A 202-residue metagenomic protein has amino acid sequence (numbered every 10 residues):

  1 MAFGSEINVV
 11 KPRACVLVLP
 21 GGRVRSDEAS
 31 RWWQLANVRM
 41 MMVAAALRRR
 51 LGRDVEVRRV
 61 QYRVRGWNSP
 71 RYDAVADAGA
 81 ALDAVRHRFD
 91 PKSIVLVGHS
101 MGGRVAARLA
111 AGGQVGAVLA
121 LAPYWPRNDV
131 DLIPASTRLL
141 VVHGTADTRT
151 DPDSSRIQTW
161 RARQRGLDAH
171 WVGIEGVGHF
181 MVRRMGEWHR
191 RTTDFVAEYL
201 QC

Functional and structural regions predicted by a protein language model:
M1-G52: Short, surface-exposed "cap/lid" segments of acyl-processing enzymes
G22, A120-R127: Active-site nucleophile loop of the alpha/beta-hydrolase fold
N68-R88: Alpha/beta-hydrolase active-site loop
V97-G102, A106: Gly/Ala-rich beta-loop-alpha elbow adjacent to hydrolase catalytic centers
A135, L140-D147: Short beta-strand/loop motif that positions the catalytic acidic residue of the alpha/beta-hydrolase fold
D151-R161: Short alpha-helix in the alpha/beta-hydrolase fold that links the catalytic acid
R163-C202: C-terminal catalytic histidine-bearing segment of alpha/beta-hydrolase fold enzymes
